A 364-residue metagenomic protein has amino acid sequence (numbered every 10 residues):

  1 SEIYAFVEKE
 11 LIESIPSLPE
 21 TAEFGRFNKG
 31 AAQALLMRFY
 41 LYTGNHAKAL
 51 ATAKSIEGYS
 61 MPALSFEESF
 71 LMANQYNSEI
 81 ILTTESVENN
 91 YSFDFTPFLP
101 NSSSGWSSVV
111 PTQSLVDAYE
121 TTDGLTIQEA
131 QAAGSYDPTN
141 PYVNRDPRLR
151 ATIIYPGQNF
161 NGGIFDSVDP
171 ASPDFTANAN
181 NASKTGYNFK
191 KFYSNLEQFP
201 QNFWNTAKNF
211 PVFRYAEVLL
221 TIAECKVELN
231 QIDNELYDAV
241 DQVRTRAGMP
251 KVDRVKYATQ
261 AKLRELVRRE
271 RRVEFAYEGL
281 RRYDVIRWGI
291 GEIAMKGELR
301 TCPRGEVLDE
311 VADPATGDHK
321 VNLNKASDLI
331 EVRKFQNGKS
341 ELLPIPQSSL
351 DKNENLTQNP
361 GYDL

Functional and structural regions predicted by a protein language model:
S1-S114, E120-L364: Acidic/polar-rich alpha-helix caps and helix-coil junctions
